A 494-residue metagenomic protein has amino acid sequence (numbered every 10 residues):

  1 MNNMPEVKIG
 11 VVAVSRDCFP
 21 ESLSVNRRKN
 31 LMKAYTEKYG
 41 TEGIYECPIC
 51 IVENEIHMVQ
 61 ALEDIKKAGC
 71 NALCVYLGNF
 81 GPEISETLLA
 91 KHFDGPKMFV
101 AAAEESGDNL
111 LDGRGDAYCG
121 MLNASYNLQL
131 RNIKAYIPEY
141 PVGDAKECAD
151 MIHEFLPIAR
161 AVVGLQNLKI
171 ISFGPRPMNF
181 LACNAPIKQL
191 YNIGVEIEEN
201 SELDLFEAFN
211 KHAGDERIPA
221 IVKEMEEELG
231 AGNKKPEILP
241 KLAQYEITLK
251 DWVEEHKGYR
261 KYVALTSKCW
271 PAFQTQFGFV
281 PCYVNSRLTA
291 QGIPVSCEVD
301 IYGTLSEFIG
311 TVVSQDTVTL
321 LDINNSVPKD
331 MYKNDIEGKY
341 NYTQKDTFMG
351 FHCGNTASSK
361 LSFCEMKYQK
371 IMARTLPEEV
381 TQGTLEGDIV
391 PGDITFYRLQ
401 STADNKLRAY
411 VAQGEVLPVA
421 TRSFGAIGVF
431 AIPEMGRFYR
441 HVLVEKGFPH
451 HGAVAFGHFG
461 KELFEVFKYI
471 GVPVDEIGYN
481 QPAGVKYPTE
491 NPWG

Functional and structural regions predicted by a protein language model:
N2, V7-I9, E105-N233, I238: Cap/lid and interdomain-hinge subdomains that line or gate substrate/regulatory clefts in soluble alpha/beta enzymes
M32-V52, K134-Y140, V195-S201: Short beta-strand elements in bilobed, periplasmic/extracellular small-molecule ligand-binding domains
H57-C70, T87-L89, T248-G258: Short, well-structured alpha-helical segments in soluble
C70-N79, M98-V100, Y262-S267: Periplasmic-binding protein-like
L88-G115, L122-N127, K134, S286-V299: Short, acidic/small-residue loops that bind anionic groups at enzyme active sites
V222-V313: Long, internal scaffold/assembly segments composed of regular secondary structure
T289-F424: C-terminal catalytic subdomain
K370-G494: Extended hydrophobic packing segments that form well-structured cores
